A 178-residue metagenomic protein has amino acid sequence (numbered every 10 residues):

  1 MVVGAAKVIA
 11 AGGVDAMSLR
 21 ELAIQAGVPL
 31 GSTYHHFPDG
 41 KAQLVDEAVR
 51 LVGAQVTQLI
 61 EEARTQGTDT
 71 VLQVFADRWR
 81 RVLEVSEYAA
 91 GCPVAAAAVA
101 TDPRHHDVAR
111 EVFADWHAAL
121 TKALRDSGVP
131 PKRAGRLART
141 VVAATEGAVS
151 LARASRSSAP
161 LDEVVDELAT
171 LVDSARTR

Functional and structural regions predicted by a protein language model:
G4-E47: Helix-turn-helix
D15-A16, G128-R133: Short, charged helix-capping/linker segments at alpha-helix termini
V49-Q55: Short, basic, alpha-helical segments at the C-terminal edge of helix-turn-helix-like DNA-binding modules
T57, E61, D77, P103-G128 (+2 more regions): Amphipathic alpha-helical packing segments from all-alpha helical-bundle domains
L59-A90, A138-V141: Hydrophobic alpha-helical connector segments
G67, R104, S155-R156: Short helix-adjacent coil turns
V85-D107: Amphipathic alpha-helical segments used for helix-helix packing
V142-A159, D173-R178: Amphipathic C-terminal alpha-helical segment
